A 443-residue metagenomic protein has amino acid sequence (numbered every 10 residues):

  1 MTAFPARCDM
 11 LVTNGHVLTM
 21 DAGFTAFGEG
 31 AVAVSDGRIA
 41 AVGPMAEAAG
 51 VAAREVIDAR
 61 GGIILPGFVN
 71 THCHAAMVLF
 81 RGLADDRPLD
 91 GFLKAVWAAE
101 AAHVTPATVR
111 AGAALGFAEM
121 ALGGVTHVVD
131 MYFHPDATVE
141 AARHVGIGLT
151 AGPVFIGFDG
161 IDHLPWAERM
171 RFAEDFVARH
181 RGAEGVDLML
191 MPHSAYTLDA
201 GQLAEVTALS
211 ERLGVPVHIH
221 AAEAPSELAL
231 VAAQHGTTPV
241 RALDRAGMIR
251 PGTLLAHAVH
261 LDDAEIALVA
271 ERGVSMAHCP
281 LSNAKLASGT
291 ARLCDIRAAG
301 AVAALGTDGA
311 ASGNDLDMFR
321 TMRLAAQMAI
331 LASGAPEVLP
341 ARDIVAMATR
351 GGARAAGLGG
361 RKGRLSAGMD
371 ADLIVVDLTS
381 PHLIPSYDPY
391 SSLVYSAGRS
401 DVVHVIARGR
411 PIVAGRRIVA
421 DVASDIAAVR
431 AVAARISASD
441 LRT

Functional and structural regions predicted by a protein language model:
M1-G30, V34-R38, M45, A348-T443: Active-site microenvironment of metallo-dependent hydrolases
A6-N14, A49-D90, A114, A118-L122: Replace "His-x-His-based motif
G15, V32, G37, G61 (+15 more regions): Divalent metal-coordination and catalytic microenvironments
L79-A111, V145-M170, P225-G252, R272-S275 (+1 more regions): Active-site gating loops and adjacent loop-to-helix segments of metal-dependent hydrolytic enzymes
R81-I147, R169-G182, R430-A438: Alpha-helical scaffold segments that flank or form the walls of functional sites
A137-V259, A264: Metal-coordinating catalytic core of metallo-dependent amide/deamination hydrolases
R245-G252, C294-S380, S396-A397: His/Asp/Glu-enriched, well-ordered alpha-helical/loop segment that forms or immediately abuts the divalent-metal
A264, A270-E271, S275-A301, G306-T307: A conserved active-site cap/scaffold subdomain adjacent to cofactor or substrate pockets
